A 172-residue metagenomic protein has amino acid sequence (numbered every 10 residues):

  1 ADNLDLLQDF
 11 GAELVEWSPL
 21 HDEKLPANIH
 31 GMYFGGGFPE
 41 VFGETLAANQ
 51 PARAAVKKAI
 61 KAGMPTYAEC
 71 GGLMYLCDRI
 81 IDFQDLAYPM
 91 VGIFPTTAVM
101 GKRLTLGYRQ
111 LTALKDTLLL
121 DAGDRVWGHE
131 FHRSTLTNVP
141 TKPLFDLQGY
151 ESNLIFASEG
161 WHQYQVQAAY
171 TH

Functional and structural regions predicted by a protein language model:
A1-N49, A54-A59: Phosphate-binding active sites in nucleotide-utilizing proteins
A12, N28-I29, A62-M64, Y88-P89 (+1 more regions): Short coil/turn connectors at secondary-structure junctions
V15-H21, L76-D78, T112-D116, N153-I155: Glycine-rich, charged/polar anion/phosphate-binding loops that engage phosphate groups from diverse ligands
S18-H21, Y33-F38, C70-L73, C77-R79 (+3 more regions): Active-site proximal loops enriched in glycine and acidic residues that flank catalytic Cys/His/Asp and coordinate
A27, D85-A87, A122-G123: Short glycine/proline-enriched turns and hinge-like loops at secondary-structure junctions
P39-L118: Cysteine-nucleophile active-site neighborhood
V99-T171: Amide-donor transfer/coupling interface in amidating biosynthetic enzymes
